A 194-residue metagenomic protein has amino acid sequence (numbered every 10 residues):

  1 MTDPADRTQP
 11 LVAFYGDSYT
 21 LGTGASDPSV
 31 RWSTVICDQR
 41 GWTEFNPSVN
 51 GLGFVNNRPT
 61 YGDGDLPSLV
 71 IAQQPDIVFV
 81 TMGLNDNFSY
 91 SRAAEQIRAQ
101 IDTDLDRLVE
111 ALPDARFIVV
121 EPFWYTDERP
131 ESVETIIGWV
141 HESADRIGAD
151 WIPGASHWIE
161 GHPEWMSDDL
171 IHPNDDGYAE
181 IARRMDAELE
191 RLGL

Functional and structural regions predicted by a protein language model:
M1-Y15, Y19-S26, D38-Q39, A72-Q73 (+4 more regions): N-terminal secretory targeting modules
L11-A13, Y19-D102, E131-E134: Conserved SGNH/GDSL esterase-like catalytic core that processes O-acyl groups on lipids and polysaccharides
T43-F45, R116, G148-W151: Conserved beta-strand segments of alpha/beta enzyme cores
N46-S48, E121, P153-A155: Residue-level recognition of beta-strand->loop/alpha-helix junctions
P75, P113-D114, D145: Proline-centered flexible-loop/turn and helix-kink motifs
T81-N85, R107-G138: Active-site segments of SGNH/GDSL-like serine hydrolases that catalyze O-acetyl group transfer/hydrolysis on lipids
W124-L194: Catalytic His-Asp segment of secreted/periplasmic serine-dependent ester chemistry enzymes
